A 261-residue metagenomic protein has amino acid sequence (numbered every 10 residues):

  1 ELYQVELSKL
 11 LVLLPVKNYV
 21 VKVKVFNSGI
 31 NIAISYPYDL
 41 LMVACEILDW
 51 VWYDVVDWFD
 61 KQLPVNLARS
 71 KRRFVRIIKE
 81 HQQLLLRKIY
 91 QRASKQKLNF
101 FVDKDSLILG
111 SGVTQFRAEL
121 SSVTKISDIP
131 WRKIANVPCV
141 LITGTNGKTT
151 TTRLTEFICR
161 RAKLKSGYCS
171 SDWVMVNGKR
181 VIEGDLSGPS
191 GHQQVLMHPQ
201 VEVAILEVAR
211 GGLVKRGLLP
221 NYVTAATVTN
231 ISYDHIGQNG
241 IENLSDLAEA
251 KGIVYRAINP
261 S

Functional and structural regions predicted by a protein language model:
E1-C139, R161-K165: Preference for protein termini
L40-V43, I77-L85, I134, G147 (+3 more regions): Catalytic cores of large soluble enzymes that bind and process phosphate-bearing ligands
I89, T155, G191-H192: Residues within well-ordered alpha-helices
F100-D103, S166-S170, A204-V208: General beta-strand structural signal in soluble alpha/beta enzymes
I129-W173: Walker A (P-loop) phosphate-binding motif
A135-C139, Y168-V176, T224-G237: Gly-rich Lys/Arg/Thr-decorated short loops/hinges at beta-loop-alpha junctions or inter-strand turns that position
V181-S261: Flexible active-site lid/hinge loop adjacent to a nucleotide/diphosphate and Mg2+-phosphate binding pocket
